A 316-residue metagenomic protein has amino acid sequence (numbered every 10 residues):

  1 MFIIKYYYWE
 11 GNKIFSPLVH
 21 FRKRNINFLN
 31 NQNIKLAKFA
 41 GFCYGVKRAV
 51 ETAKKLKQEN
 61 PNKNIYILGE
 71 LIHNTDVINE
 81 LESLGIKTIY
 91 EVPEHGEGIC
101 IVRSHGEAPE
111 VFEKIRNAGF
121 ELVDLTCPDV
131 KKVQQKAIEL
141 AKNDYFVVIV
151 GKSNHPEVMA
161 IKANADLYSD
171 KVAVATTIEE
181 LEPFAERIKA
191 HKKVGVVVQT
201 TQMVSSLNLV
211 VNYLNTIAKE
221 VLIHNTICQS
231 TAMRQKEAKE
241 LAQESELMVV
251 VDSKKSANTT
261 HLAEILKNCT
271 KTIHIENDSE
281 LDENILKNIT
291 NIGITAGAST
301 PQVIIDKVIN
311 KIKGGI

Functional and structural regions predicted by a protein language model:
I4-Y6: N-terminal start and proteolytic maturation junction detector
F21-I316: The feature marks the mature, well-folded catalytic cores of soluble enzymes
